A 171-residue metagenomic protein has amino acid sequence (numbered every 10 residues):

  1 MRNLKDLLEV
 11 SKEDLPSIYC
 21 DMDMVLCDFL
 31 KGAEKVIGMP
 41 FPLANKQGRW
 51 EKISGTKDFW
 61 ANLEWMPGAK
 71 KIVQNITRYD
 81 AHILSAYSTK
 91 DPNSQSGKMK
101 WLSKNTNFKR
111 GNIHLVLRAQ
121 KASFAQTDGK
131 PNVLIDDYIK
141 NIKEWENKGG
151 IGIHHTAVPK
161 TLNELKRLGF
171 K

Functional and structural regions predicted by a protein language model:
M1-P16, V25-C27, W65-K71, N75 (+3 more regions): Charge-dense, intrinsically disordered terminal/linker segments
L7-K57, N147, A157: Active-site neighborhood of HAD-like aspartate-dependent phosphohydrolases
S17, I113-I142: Conserved Lys-Pro-Asp/Glu-containing loop-to-beta segment of HAD-superfamily phosphomonoesterases, centered on
D21, L84-A86, I135: Short hydrophobic segments within beta-strands
L26-L30, K35, A81, K90-S94 (+3 more regions): Short catalytic/ligand-binding loop motif for oxyanion handling, primarily in non-cytosolic enzymes, centered on
A44-N45, S54-I83, D91-S96: Short, acidic loop-to-helix structural element flanking the phosphoryl-transfer center in phosphate-processing enzymes
H82-K90, Q95, M99, S103-F124: A short, structured active-site edge motif that brings together acidic residues
K130-R167: Acidic, Mg2+-coordinating phosphoryl-transfer loop and its flanking beta/alpha structural elements, shared across
